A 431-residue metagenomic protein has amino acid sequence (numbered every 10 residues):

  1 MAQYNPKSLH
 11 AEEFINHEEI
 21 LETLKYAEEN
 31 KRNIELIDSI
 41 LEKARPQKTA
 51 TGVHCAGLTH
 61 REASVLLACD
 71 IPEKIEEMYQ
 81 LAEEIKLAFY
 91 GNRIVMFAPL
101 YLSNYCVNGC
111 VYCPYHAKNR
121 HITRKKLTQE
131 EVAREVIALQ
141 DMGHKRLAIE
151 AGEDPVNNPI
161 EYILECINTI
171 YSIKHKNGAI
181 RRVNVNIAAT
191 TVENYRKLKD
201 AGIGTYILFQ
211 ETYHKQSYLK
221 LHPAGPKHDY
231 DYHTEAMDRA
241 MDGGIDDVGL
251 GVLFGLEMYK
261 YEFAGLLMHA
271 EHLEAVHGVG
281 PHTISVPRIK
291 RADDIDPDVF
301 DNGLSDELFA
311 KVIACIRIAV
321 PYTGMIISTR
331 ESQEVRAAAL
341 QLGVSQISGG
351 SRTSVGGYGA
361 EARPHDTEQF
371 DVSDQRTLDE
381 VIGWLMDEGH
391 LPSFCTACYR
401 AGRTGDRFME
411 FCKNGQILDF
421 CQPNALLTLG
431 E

Functional and structural regions predicted by a protein language model:
M1-I71, Q140, A275-E431: Auxiliary Fe-S-binding modules of radical SAM enzymes
R32, L127, N158-Y162, A224-Y232 (+3 more regions): Alpha-helix N-cap and loop-to-helix initiation/capping positions
C55, A82, C110, I149 (+5 more regions): Conserved, mostly hydrophobic/aromatic
K74-V95: Short, charged low-complexity linear segments at domain edges
Y90-G91, V95-E131: Canonical Radical SAM [4Fe-4S] cluster-binding loop centered on the CxxxCxxC motif and its immediate flanking residues
A98, V136, L164-Y171, Y195 (+5 more regions): Generic structural signal for well-ordered alpha-helices, preferentially at hydrophobic/aromatic core positions
A117-R134, L139-M241, D246-G249, F254-L256 (+1 more regions): Core AdoMet radical
T191-D200, E257-E271, S332-L342: Catalytic cores of alpha/beta
